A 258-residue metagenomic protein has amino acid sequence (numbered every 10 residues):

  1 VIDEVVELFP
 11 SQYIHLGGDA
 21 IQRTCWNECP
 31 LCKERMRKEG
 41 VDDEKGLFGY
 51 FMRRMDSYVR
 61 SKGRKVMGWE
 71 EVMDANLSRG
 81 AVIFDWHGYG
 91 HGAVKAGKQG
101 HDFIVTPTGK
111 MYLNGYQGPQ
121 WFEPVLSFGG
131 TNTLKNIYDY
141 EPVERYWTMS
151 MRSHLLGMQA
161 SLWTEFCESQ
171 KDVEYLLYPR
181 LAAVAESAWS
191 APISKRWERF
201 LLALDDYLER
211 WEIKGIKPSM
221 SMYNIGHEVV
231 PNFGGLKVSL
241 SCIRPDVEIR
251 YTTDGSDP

Functional and structural regions predicted by a protein language model:
V1-A81, W86-D102: Active-site neighborhood of glycoside hydrolase catalytic domains
F9, N76, A96-K98, S150-L155 (+3 more regions): A generic structural signal for short, non-catalytic loop/turn and secondary-structure boundary residues
Y13, G18-I21, Y178, I243-D254: Hydrophobic/aromatic-rich, well-ordered segments within soluble, folded domains that form packed cores
Y13, G80, L155-G157, K237 (+1 more regions): A residue-level signal for beta-strand positions that form part of recognition/binding surfaces within mature
Q22, M111, S256-D257: Active/binding-pocket-proximal capping segment
G68, M73-R79, W86-E209: Conserved alpha/beta catalytic core and glycan-binding cleft of carbohydrate-active enzymes
A191, K195-P258: Short, compositionally stereotyped local motifs that mark structural "simplifiers"
